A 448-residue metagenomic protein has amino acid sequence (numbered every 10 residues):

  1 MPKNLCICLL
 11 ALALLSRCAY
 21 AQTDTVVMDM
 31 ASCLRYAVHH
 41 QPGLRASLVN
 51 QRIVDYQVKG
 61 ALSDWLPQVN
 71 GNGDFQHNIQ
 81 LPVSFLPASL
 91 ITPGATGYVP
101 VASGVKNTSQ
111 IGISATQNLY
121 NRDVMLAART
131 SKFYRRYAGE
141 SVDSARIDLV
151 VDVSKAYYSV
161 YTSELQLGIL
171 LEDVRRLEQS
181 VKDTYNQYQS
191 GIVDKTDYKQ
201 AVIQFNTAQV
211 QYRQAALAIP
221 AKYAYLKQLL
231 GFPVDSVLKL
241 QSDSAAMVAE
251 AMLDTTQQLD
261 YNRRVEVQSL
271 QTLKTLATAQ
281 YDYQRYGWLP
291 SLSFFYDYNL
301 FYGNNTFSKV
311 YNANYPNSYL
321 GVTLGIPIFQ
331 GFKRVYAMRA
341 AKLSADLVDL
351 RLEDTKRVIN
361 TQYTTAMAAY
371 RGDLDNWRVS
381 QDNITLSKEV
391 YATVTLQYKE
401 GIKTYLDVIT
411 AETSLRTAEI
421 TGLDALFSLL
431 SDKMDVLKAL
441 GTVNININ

Functional and structural regions predicted by a protein language model:
M1-M30, I447-N448: Bacterial Sec-dependent N-terminal signal peptides
A21-D74, Q80, V234-T278, P327-I328 (+2 more regions): Bacterial Sec-pathway N-terminal export signals of envelope proteins
Q22-T23, M28, N70, V234 (+1 more regions): Acidic, low-complexity, intrinsically disordered peripheral segments
Q22-T25, N72-I113, S242-A251, F295-I326 (+1 more regions): Small/polar, glycine/serine/threonine/aspartate-rich low-complexity segments that form flexible
M28, D148-Y261, A369, D373: Periplasmic alpha-helical coiled-coil/stalk elements that build and connect Gram-negative outer-membrane
R45, Q68-V83, V105, T116-S144 (+5 more regions): Small/polar (Gly/Ser/Thr/Ala-rich) solvent-exposed segments that form structured loops/beta-strands/short helices used
S47-A61, A145, L149-G168, N186 (+4 more regions): Amphipathic alpha-helical coiled-coil segments
K132, K195-Q204, Y405-T413: Short, charged, amphipathic alpha-helical segments
